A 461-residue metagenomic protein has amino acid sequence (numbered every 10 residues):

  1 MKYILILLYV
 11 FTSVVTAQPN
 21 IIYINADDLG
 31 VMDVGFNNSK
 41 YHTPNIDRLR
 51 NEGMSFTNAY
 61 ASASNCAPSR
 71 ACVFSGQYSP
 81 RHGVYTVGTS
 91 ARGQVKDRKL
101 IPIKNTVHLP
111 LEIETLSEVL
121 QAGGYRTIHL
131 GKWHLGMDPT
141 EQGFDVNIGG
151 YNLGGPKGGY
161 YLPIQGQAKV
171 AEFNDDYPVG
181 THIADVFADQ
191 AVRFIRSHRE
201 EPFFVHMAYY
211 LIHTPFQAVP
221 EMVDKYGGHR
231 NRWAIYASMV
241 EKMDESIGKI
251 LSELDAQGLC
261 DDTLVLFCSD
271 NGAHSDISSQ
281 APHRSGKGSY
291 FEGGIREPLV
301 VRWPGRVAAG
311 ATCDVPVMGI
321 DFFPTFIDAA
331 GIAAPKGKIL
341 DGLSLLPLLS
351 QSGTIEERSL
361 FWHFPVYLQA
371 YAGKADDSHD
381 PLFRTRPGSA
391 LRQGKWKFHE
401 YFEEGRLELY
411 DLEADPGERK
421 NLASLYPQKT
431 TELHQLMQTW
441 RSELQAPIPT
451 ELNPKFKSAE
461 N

Functional and structural regions predicted by a protein language model:
K2, V15-E408, P416-S442, A446-N461: Formylglycine-dependent sulfatase
Y3-S13: Sec-dependent N-terminal signal peptides
D411: Catalytic Cys-His active-site segments of thiol-dependent hydrolases/isopeptidases
